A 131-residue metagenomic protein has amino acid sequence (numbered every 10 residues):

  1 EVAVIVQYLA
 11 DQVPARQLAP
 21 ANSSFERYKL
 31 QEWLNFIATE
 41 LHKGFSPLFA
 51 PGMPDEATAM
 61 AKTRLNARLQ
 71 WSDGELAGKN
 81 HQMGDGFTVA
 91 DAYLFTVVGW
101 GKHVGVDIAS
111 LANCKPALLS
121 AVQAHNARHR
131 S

Functional and structural regions predicted by a protein language model:
E1-L69, D73: GST-like domain detector, emphasizing the conserved glutathione-binding G-site in the N-terminal thioredoxin-like
V4, K29-E32, D91-A92, T96 (+1 more regions): Amphipathic alpha-helical interaction segments
A10, V97-V98, S131: Active-site-flanking alpha-helical
V13, L76, V104-G105: A broad structural signal for alpha-helix termini and local helix breaks/kinks
L30, S72, D91-A92, S120-A121 (+1 more regions): Residue-level signal for nonpolar/aromatic packing positions in well-ordered secondary structure
F45, Q82-S110, L118-A121: GST superfamily/GST-like fold recognition
G74-G86, N126-S131: Surface-exposed helix-capping loop/turn segments at secondary-structure junctions
L111-S131: Short, compositionally biased segments
